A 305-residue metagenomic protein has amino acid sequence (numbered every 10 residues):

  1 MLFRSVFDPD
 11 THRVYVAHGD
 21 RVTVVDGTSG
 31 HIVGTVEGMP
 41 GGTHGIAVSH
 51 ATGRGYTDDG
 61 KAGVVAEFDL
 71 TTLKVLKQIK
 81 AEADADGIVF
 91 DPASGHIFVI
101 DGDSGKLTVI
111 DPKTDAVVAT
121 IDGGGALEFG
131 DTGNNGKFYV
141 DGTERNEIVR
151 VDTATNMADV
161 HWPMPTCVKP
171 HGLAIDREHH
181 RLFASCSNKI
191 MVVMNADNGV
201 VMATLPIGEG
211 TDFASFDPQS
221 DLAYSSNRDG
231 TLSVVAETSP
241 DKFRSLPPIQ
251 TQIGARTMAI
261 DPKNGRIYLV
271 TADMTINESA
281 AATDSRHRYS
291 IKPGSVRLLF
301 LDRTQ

Functional and structural regions predicted by a protein language model:
M1-Q305: Predominantly soluble domains enriched in secretory-pathway, periplasmic, or organellar proteins
